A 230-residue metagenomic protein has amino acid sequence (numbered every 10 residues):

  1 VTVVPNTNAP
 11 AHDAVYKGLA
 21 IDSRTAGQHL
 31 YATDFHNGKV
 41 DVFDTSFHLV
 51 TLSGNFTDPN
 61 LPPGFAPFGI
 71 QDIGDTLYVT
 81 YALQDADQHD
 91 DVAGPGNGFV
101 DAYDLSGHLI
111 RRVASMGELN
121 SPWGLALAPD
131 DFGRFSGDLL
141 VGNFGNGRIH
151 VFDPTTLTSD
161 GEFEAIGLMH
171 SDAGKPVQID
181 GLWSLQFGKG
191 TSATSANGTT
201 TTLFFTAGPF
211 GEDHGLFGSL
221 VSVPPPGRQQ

Functional and structural regions predicted by a protein language model:
V1-Q230: Sequence/structural signature of beta-propeller domains
